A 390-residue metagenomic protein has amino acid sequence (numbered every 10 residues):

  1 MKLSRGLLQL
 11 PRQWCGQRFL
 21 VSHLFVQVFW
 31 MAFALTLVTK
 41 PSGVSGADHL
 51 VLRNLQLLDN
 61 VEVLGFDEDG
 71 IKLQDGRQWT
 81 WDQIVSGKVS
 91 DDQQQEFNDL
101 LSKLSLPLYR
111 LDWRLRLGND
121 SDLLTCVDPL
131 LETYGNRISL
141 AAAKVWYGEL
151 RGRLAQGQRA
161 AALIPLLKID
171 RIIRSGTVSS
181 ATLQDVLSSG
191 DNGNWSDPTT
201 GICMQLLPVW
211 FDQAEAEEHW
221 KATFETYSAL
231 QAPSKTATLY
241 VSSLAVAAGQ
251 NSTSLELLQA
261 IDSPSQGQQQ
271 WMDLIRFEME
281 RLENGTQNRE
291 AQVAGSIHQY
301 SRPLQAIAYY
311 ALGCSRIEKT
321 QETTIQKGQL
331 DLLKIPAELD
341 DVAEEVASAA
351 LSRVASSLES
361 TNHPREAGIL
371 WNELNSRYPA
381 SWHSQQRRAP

Functional and structural regions predicted by a protein language model:
G43-E218, A222, L282, H298 (+3 more regions): Compositionally biased alpha-helical segments
S102, A141, P198, P233 (+5 more regions): Structural signature of alpha-solenoid helical repeat junctions
R114, R153, A245, E280 (+2 more regions): Residue at a conserved register position within TPR or TPR-like alpha-solenoid repeats
L131-E132, D170-R171, D262-S263, A294-H298 (+2 more regions): Amphipathic alpha-helical segments of tetratricopeptide repeats
L163-S175, L333, R365-S381: TPR/TPR-like (Sel1-like) alpha-helical repeat modules
W271-A347: Alpha-helical adaptor scaffolds
